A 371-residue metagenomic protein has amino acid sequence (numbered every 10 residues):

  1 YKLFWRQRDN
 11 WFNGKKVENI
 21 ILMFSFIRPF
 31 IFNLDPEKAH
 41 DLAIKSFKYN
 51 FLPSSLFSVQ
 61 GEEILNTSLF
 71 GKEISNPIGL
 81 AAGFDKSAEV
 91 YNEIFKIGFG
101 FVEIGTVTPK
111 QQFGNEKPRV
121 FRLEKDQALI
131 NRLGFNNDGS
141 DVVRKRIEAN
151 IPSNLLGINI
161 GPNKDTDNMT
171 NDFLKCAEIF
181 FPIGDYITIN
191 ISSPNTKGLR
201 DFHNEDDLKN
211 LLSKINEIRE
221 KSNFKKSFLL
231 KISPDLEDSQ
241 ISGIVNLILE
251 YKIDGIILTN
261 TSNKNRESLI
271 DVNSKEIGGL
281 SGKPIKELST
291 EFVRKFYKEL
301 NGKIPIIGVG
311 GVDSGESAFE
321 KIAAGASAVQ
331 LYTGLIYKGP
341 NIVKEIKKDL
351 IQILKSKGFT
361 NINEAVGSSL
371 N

Functional and structural regions predicted by a protein language model:
I44-Q60, P194-D207, I241, V245-G302: Glycine/Thr-rich beta-alpha phosphate-binding loop at enzyme active sites
A82-D85, I232-D238, P305-E316: Glycine-rich beta-to-alpha transition loops that act as phosphate-gripper elements at the mouths of alpha/beta enzyme
E89-I94, L236-I248, V312-V329: Catalytic cores of alpha/beta
E103-Q112, I191-S193, G255-N263, A318-E345: Glycine-rich phosphate-binding active-site loops on the catalytic face of alpha/beta enzymes
G105, K110-L155: A gly/proline- and charged-residue-enriched helix-loop-helix capping module
Q112-Q127, E267-G278, I336-F359: C-terminal helical cap(s) of enzyme catalytic domains, especially alpha/beta-barrels
A128, D138-S153, E205-K225, I277-I304 (+1 more regions): Alpha-helix-loop-beta-strand connector modules within alpha/beta enzyme cores
P162-L174, D201, L230-L249: Active-site glycine- and acidic-residue-rich loops that bind and position anionic ligands or nucleotide-like cofactors
